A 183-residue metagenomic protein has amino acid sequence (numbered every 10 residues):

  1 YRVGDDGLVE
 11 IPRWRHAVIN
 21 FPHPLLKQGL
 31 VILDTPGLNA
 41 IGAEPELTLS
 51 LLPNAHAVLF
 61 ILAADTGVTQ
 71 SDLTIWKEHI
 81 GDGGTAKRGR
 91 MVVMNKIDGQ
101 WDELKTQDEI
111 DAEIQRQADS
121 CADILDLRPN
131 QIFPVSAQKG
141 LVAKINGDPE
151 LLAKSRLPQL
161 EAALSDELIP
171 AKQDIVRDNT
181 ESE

Functional and structural regions predicted by a protein language model:
Y1-D178: Globular "head" domains of long coiled-coil molecular machines
N179-E183: Amphipathic alpha-helical surface "interface" segments used for docking/oligomerization or membrane association within
